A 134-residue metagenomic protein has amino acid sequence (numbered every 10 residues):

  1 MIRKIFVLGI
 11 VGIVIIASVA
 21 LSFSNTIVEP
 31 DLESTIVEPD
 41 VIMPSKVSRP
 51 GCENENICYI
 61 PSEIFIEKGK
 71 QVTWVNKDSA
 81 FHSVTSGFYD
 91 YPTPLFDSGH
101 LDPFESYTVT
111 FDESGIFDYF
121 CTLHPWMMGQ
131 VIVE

Functional and structural regions predicted by a protein language model:
I2-E134: Extracytoplasmic copper-binding redox domains, predominantly the cupredoxin/blue-copper superfamily
